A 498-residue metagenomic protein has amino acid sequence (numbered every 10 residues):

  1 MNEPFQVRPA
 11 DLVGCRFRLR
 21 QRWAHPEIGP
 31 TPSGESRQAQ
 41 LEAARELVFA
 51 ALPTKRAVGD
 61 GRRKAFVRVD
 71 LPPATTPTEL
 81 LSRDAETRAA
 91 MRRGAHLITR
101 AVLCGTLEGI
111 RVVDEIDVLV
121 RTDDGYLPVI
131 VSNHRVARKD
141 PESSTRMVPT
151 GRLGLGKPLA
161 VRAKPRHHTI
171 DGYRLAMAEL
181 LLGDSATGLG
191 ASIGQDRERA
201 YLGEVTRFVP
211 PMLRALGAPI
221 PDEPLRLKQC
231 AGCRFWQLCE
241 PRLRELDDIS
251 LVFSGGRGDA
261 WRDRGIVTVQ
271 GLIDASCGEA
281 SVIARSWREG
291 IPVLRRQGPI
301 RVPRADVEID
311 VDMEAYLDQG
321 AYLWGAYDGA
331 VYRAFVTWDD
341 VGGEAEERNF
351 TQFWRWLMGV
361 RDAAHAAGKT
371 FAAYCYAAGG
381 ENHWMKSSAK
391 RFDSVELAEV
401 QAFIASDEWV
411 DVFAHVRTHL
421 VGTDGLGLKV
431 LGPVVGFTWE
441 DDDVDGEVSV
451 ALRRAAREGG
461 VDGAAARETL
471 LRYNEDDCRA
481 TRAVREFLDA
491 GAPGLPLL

Functional and structural regions predicted by a protein language model:
M1-D124: Metal-dependent nuclease catalytic cores that hydrolyze phosphodiester bonds in DNA/RNA, characterized by
I28-P30, I249-A305: N-terminal accessory regions of nucleic-acid-interacting proteins
G94-G109, V113-P141, M147-P211, A334-V450: Conserved DEDDh/DEDDy metal-dependent 3′-5′ exonuclease domain
V131-R135, G265, D328: A short beta-strand motif that forms part of the nucleic acid-binding face of small beta-barrel RNA-binding folds
K139, P241-R242, W261, Q270 (+2 more regions): Short helix/loop capping segments that flank catalytic or ligand/cofactor-binding pockets
A176-E198, V205-L246, L431-L498: Acidic, Mg2+-coordinating catalytic module of metal-dependent nucleases/exonucleases that use a two-metal-ion mechanism
A275, V311, Y374-A377: Generic beta-strand/beta-sheet core signal
S281-M358: Structural signature for extended repeat/solenoid scaffolds and their inter-repeat hinge/linker regions, spanning
